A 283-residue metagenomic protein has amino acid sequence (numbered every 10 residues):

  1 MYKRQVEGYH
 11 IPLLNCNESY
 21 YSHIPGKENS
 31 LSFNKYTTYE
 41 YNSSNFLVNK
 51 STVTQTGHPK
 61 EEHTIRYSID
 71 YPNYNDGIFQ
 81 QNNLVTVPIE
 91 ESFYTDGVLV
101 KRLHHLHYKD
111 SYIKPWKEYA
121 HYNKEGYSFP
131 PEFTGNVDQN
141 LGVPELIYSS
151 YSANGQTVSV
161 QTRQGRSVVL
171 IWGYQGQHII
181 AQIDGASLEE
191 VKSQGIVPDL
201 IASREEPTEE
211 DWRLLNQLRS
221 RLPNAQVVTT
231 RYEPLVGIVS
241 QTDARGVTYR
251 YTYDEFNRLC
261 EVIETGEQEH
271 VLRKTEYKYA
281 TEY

Functional and structural regions predicted by a protein language model:
K3-E189, I196-P198, S203, W212 (+2 more regions): Non-catalytic interaction/targeting regions
S193-Q194, K274: Short, intrinsically disordered/low-complexity patches at protein termini and at juxtamembrane boundaries
P207-L215: Extended repeat-based solenoid scaffolds, especially LRR ectodomains and other repeat-derived architectures
K274-Y283: Outer-membrane beta-barrel "beta-signal"
